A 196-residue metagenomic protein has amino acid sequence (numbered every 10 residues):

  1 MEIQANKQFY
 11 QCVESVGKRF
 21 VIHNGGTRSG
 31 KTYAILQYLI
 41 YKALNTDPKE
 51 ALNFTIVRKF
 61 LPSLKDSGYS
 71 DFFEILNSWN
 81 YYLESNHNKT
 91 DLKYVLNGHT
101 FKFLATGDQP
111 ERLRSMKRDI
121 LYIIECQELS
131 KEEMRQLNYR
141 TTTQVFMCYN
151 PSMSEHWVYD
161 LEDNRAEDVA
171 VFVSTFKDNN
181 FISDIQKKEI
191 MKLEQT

Functional and structural regions predicted by a protein language model:
M1-T196: Phosphate/NTP-binding elements of NTP-utilizing enzymes
